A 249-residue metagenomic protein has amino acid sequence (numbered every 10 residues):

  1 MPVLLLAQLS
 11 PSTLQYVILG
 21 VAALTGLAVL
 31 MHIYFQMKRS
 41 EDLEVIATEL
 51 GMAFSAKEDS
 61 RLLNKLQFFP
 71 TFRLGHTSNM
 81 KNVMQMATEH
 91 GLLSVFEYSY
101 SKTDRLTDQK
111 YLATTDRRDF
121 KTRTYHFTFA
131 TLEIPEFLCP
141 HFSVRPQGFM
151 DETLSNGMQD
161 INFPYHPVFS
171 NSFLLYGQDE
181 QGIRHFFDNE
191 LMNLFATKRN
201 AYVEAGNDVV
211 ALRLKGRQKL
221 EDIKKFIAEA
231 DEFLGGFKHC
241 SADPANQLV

Functional and structural regions predicted by a protein language model:
M1-L4, A28-L30, T115: N-terminal functional modules and adjacent low-complexity/disordered segments of proteins
M1-T13: Short, strongly hydrophobic alpha-helical membrane anchors
Q15-A23: Hydrophobic H-region at the start of alpha-helical membrane spans
L24-L50: Transmembrane-cytosolic junction motif
D42-V249: Charged, low-complexity intrinsically disordered regions
